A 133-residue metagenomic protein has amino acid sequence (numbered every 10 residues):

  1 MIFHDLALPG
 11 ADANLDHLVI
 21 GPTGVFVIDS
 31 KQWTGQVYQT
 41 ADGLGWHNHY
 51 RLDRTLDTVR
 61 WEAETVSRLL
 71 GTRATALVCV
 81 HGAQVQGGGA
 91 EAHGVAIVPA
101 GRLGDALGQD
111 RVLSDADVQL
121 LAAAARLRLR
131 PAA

Functional and structural regions predicted by a protein language model:
M1-D12, P22-G24, W46-A133: Surface-exposed interaction regions that form or flank ligand-binding interfaces
A13-N14, D29, Y38-T40, G88-A90: Short, conserved acidic/polar surface loops in the N-terminal third of protein domains
I20-D42: Active-site beta-strand-loop-beta-strand hairpin of nuclease catalytic cores that positions key catalytic residues
